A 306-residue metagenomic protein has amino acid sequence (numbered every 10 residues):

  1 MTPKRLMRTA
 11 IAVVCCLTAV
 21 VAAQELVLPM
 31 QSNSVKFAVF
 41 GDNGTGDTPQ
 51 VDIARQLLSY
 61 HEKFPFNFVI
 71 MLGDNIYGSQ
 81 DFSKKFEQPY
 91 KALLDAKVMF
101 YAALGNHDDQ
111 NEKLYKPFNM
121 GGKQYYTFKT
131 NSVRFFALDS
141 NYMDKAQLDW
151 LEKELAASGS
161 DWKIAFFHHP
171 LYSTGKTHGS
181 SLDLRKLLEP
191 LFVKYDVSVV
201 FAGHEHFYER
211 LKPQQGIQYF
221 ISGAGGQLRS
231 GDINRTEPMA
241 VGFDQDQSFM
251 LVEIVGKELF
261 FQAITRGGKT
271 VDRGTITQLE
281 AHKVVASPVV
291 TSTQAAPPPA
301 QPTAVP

Functional and structural regions predicted by a protein language model:
M1-I11: Bacterial N-terminal signal peptides that target proteins for export
A10-T18: Bacterial N-terminal signal peptides
A22-K84, A146, T174: N-terminal active-site segment of His-dependent metallophosphoesterases
P29-Q31, L58, Y77-K163, G175-V199 (+1 more regions): Extended active-site neighborhood of metal-dependent phosphoesterases/phosphodiesterases
Q31, G242-P306: A short C-terminal boundary segment appended to hydrolase-like catalytic domains
K36, F135, Q218, F260-Q262: General beta-strand recognition
F37-V39, V69-M71, A102-A103, A165 (+1 more regions): Residue-level marker for buried hydrophobic side chains located in beta-strands that build the well-ordered beta-sheet
D42, G73-D74, G105-N106, H168 (+1 more regions): Active-site glycine-centered loops adjacent to acidic/histidine catalytic or metal-binding residues that shape
